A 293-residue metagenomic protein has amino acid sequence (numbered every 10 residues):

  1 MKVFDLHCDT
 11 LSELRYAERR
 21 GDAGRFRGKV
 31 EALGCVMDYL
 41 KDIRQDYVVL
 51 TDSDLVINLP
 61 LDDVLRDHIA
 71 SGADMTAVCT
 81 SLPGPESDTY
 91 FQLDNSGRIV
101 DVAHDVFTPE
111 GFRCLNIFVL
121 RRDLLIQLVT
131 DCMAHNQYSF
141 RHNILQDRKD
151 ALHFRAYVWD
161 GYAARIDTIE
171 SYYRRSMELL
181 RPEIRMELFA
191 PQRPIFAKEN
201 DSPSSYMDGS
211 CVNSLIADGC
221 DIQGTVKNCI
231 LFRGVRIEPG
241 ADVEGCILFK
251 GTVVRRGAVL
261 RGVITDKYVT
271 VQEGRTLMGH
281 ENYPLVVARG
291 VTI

Functional and structural regions predicted by a protein language model:
M1-A23, D38: N-terminal hydrophobic targeting/anchoring segments and the immediately downstream early-domain regions of hydrolases
L6-C8, S12, A103-H104, V158 (+2 more regions): Pocket-edge structural micro-motifs
C8, S53-L55, V235: Active-site metal-binding loops of divalent metal-dependent hydrolases
R15-R19, S96-R98, N282, T292: Short capping/connector residues at structural and topological boundaries
D22-E178, V287: Unchanged
D123, D131-I293: Left-handed beta-helix
